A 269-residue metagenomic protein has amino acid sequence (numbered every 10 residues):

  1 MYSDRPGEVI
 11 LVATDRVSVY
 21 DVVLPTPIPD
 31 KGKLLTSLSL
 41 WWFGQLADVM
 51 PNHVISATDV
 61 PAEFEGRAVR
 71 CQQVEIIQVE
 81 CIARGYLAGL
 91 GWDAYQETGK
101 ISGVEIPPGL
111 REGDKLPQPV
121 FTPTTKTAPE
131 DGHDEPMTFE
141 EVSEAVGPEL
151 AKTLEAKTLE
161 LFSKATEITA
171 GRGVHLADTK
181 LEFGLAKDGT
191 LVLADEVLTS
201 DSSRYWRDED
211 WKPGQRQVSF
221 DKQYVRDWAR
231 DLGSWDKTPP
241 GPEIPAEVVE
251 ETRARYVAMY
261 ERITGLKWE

Functional and structural regions predicted by a protein language model:
Y2-K126, D236-E243, E247-E269: Active-site loop/lid in soluble adenylation, ligation, and acyl-transfer enzymes
T14, T153, K164, L191-S200: Catalytic cores of nucleic-acid ligases and guanylyltransferases
K33, S37, E149, T153-E160 (+3 more regions): Generic recognition of stable, solvent-exposed alpha-helical segments in well-folded globular domains
Q72-V74, G171-T179, G184-A186, R253: Short, active-site-adjacent segments that bind or coordinate small-molecule cofactors and metal centers
A83, L176-V197: Conserved metal-phosphate-binding beta-hairpin within the catalytic cores of diverse ATP-dependent phosphoryl-transfer
K115-P148: A short mid-domain helix/strand-loop element embedded in enzyme catalytic domains that forms or borders the active-site
V146-A177: A long amphipathic alpha-helix within ATP-dependent nucleotide-binding catalytic cores
V197-M259: C-terminal helix-cap and adjacent tail motif
